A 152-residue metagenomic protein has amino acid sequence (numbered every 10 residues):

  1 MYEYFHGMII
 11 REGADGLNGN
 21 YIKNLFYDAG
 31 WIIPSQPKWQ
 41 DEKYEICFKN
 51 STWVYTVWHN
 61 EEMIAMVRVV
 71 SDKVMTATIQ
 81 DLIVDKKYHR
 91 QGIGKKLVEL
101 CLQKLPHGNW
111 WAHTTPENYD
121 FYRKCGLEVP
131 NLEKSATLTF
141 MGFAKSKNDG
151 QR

Functional and structural regions predicted by a protein language model:
M1-K38, E133, N148-R152: Short amphipathic alpha-helix that is part of the acyltransferase structural core
L17, V74, P116-D120: Short alpha-helical
P37, K43-I83: A conserved beta-strand-loop-helix scaffold within acyl/acetyltransferase catalytic domains
Y88, G92-L97: Conserved acetyl-CoA pyrophosphate-binding loop and the N-cap/start of the following alpha-helix in GNAT-like
Q103-E117: Conserved GNAT acetyl-CoA-binding A-motif
N109-W111, R123, E128-K147, R152: Conserved catalytic-core motifs of GNAT/GCN5-like acyltransferases
